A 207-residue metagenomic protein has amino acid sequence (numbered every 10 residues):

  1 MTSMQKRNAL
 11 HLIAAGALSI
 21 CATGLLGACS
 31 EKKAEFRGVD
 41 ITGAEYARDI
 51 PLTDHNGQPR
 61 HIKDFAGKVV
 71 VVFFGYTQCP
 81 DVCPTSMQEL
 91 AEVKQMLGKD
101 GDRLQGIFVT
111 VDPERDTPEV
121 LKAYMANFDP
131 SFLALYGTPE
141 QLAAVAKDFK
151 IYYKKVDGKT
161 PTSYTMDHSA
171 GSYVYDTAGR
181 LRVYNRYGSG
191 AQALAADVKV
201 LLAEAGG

Functional and structural regions predicted by a protein language model:
K6-L10: N-terminal export leaders
S30-K32: Bacterial signal peptide processing site
P51-V70: A short beta-strand-turn-helix
D64-V82: Short active-site neighborhood of thiol/selenol oxidoreductases, capturing the structured segment around
V82-L97: Typically the conserved alpha-helix immediately C-terminal to a functionally engaged Cys/Sec in thioredoxin-like
R103-R115, F132-E140: Thiol-based oxidoreductase modules, predominantly thioredoxin-like and allied folds used for disulfide exchange
K122-S169: Short, internal strand/loop/helix patches that form the active-site neighborhood or redox-interaction surface
P161-G207: Thiol-/selenol-based redox modules, centered on thioredoxin-like and closely related oxidoreductase domains
